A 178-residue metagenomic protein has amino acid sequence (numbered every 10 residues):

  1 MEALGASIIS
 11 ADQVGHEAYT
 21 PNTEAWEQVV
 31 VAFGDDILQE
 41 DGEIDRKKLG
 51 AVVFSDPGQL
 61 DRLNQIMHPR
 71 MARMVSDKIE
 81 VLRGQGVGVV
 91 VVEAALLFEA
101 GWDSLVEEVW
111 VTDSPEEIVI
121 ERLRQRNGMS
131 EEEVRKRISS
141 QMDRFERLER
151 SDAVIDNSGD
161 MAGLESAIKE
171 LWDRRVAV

Functional and structural regions predicted by a protein language model:
M1-I9: A conserved segment at the C-terminal end of the G1
L4, W26-V30, E116-E121, E131 (+1 more regions): An amphipathic alpha-helix signature
S7, Q13, E108, D152-A153: Well-ordered beta-strand positions
Q13-G88: ATP-dependent small-molecule kinase phosphotransfer cores that center on conserved nucleotide phosphate-binding segments
Q13-H16, P115-E117, K136-S139, M161: Short, acidic/turn-prone active-site loops that include or flank metal/cofactor- and phosphate-binding residues
Q28, S76-G84, G88-R126: ATP-dependent NMP and nucleoside kinases share a basic, alpha-helical "lid"
L63, V91, I155: Residue-level signature of catalytic and energy-coupling elements of molecular machines, predominantly ATP/GTP-dependent
M74-V75, S104-L105, Q125, M129-V178: Small-molecule kinase domains that catalyze NTP-dependent phosphoryl transfer to phosphate-bearing small molecules
